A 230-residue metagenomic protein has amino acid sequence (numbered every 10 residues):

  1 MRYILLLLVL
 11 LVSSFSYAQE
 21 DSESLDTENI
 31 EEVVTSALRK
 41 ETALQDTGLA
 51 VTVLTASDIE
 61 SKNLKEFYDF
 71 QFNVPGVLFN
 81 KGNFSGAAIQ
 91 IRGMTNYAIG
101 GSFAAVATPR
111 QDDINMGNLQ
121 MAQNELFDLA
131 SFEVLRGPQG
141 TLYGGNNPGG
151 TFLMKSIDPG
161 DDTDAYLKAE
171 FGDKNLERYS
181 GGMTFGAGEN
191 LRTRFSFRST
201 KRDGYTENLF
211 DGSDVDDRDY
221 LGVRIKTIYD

Functional and structural regions predicted by a protein language model:
M1-E23: Cleavable N-terminal targeting peptides that direct proteins into the secretory/outer-membrane pathway or into
Q19, D46, L78-G82, S102 (+3 more regions): Secondary-structure transition/capping residues
E28-D162: Acidic, small-polar-rich N-terminal luminal/periplasmic segments of exported/outer-membrane proteins
A104-V106, N118, F127-A130, R136 (+1 more regions): Outer-membrane beta-barrel translocator/receptor signature
E125, K226-I228: Mobile, glycine-rich extracellular loop/lid and propeptide segments that shape or gate substrate/ligand access
G204, I228-D230: Generic secondary-structure signature for well-ordered alpha-helical cores
